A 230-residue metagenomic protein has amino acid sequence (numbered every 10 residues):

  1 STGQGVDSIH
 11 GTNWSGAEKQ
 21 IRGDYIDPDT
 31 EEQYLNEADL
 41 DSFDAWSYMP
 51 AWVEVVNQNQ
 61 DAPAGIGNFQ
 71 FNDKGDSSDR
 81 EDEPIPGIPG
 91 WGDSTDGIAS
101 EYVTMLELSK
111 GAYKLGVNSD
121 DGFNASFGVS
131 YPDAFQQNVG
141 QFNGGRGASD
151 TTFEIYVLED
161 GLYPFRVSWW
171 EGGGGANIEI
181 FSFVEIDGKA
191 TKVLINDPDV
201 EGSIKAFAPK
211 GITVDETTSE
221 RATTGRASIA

Functional and structural regions predicted by a protein language model:
S1-I229: Acidic/polar, compositionally biased interaction segments
